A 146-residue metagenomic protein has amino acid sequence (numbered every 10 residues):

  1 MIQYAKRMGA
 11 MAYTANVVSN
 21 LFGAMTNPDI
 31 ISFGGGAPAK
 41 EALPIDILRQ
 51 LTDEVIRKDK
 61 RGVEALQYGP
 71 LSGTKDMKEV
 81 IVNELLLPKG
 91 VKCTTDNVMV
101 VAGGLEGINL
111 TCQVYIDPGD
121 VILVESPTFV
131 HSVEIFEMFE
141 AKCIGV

Functional and structural regions predicted by a protein language model:
M1-G73: N-terminal "arm"/small-domain region of PLP-dependent enzymes with the aminotransferase-like
R57-V146: Conserved core of the PLP fold type I
